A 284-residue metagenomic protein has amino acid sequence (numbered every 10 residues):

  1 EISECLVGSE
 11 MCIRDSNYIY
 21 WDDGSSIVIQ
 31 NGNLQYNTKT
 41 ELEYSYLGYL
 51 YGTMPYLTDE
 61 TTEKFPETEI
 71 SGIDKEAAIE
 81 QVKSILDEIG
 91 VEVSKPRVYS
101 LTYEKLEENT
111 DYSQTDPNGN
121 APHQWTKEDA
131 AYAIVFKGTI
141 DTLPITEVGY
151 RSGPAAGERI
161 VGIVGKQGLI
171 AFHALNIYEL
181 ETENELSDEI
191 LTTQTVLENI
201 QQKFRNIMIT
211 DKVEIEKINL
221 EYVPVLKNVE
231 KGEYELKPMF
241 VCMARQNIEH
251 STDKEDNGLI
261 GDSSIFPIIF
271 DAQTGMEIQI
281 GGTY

Functional and structural regions predicted by a protein language model:
E1-S3, V7-E10, R14-R151: Preferential activation on post-signal-peptide N-terminal prodomains/segments of secreted or lumenal proteins
I2-L6, M11-I13, V164, I218 (+2 more regions): Generic hydrophobic secondary-structure signal
V28-G48, T146-A174, T252-Y284: A short, surface-exposed beta-strand/turn
E67-D74, Y234-P238, G258-F266: Glycine-rich, flexible loop segments associated with nucleotide phosphate handling
D74, T192-T193, D271: Helix N-cap and loop-to-helix transition residues
Q81-T252: Segments that shape or occlude catalytic/ligand-binding pockets
